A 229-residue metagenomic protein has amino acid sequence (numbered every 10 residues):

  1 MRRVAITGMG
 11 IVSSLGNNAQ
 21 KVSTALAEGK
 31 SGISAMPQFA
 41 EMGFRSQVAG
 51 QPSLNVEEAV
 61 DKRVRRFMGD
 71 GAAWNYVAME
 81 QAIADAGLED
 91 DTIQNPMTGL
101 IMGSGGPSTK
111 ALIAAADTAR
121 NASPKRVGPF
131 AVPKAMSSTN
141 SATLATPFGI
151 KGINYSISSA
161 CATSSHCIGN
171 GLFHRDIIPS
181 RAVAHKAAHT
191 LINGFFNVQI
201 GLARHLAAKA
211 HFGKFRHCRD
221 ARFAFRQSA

Functional and structural regions predicted by a protein language model:
M1-G152, A188: Conserved "HGTGT" condensation-loop signature of ketosynthase/thiolase-family condensing enzymes that catalyze
T92, D176-I177, L191, N197-Q199: Generic short N-terminal amphipathic or hydrophobic helices
I153-S158: Short loop-beta-helix segment that forms the pyridoxal 5′-phosphate
S164: Short conserved active-site loop signatures built around small residues
C167: Active-site histidine-anchored catalytic micro-motif
N170-A184: Short, compositionally biased segments
S180-T190, A203, A207-A210, D220-A224 (+1 more regions): Short linear motifs in low-complexity or flexible loops
F195-F196, F212-F215, F223-F225: Aromatic (phenylalanine/tyrosine) cluster motif
